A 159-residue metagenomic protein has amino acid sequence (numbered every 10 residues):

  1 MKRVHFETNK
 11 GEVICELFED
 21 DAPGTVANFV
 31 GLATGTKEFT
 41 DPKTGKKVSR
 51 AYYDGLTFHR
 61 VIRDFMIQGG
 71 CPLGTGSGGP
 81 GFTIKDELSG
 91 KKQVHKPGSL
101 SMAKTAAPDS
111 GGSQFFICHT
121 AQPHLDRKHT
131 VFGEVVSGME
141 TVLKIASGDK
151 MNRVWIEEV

Functional and structural regions predicted by a protein language model:
M1-V159: Cyclophilin-like peptidyl-prolyl cis-trans isomerases
